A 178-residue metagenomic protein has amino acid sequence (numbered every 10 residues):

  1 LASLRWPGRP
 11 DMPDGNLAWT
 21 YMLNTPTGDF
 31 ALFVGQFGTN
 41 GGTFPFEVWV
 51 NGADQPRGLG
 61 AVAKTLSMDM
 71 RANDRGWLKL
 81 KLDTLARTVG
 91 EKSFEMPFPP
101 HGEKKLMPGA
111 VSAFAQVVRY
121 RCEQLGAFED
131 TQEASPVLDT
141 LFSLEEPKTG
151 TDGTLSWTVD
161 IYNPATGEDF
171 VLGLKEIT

Functional and structural regions predicted by a protein language model:
L1-T178: Long, C-terminal-biased catalytic regions of enzyme "large/alpha" subunits
